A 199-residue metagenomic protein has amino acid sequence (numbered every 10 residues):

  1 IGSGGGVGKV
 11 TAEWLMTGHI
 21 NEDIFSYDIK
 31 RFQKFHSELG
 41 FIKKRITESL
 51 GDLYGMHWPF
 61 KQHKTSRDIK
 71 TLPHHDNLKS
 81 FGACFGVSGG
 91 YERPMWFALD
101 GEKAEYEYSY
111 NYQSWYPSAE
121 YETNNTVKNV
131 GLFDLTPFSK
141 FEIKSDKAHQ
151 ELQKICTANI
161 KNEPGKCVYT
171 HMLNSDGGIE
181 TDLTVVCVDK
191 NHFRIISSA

Functional and structural regions predicted by a protein language model:
I1-G5, F32-Q33: Flavin (FAD/FMN) cofactor-binding core of flavoprotein oxidoreductases
S3-F25: Internal hydrophobic alpha-helix adjacent to the cofactor/substrate pocket in enzyme cavities
E22-A199: Glycine/proline-enriched, intrinsically flexible loops and inter-domain linkers
